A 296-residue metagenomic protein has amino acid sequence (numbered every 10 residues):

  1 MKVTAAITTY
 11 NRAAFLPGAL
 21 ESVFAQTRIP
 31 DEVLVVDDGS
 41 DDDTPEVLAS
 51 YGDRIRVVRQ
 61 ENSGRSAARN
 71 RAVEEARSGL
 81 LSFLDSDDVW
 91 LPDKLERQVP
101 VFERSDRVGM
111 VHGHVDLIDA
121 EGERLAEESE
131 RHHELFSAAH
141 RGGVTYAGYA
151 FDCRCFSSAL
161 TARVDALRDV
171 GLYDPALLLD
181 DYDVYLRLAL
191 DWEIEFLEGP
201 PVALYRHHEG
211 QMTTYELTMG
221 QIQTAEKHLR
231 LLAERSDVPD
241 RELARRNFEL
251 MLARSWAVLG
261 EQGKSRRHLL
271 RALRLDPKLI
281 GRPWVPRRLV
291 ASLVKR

Functional and structural regions predicted by a protein language model:
K2-F15, A19, Q26-T27, V36 (+1 more regions): A conserved hydrophobic helix/loop-capping motif in glycosyltransferases and polysaccharide synthases
P17, S40-S50, V89, D93: Acidic helix N-cap motif at the loop->helix transition within catalytic regions of sugar-transfer enzymes
S22, I29, D37-E46, S63 (+1 more regions): A conserved acidic beta->alpha catalytic loop
Q60-A76, R97: Glycine-rich, basic loop-to-helix element that forms the pyrophosphate-binding segment of sugar-nucleotide handling
E74, G113, H132-Q223: Conserved nucleotide-sugar donor-binding catalytic segment
L81: Short aromatic/hydrophobic "clamp" motif used to bind/position activated sugar donors
D93-E127: Conserved donor NDP-sugar-binding/catalytic core segment of glycosyltransferases
Y149-A150, R154, L190, G199-V202 (+1 more regions): C-terminal subregions of glycosyltransferases and related glycan-biosynthesis enzymes
